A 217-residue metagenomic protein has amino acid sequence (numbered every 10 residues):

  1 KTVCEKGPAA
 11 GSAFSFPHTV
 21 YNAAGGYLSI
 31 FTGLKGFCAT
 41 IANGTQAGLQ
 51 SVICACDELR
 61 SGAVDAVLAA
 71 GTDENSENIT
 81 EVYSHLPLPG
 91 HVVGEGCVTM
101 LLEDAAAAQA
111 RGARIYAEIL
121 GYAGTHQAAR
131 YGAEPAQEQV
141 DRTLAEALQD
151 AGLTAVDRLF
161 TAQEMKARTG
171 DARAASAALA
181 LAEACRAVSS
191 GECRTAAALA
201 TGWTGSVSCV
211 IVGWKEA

Functional and structural regions predicted by a protein language model:
T2-I53, L88-V92, A162-A180: Conserved catalytic cysteine-centered active-site region of acyl-thioester-dependent Claisen-condensing enzymes
T19, A24, F31-T32, A70-D73 (+6 more regions): Fold-independent oxyanion-binding glycine-rich loops and adjacent beta-strand/coil segments at enzyme active sites
G25-S29, L49-C56, R60, V98-A106 (+5 more regions): Predominant activation on well-ordered alpha-helical scaffold segments within soluble catalytic domains
L34, G44-G48, C56-D57, V64 (+2 more regions): Short acidic/polar capping segments at secondary-structure boundaries
G62-A63, G112: Glycine-centered short loops/turns at secondary-structure junctions
A63-H85, P89, G124-P135, T161-R194 (+1 more regions): Acyl-CoA/ACP chain-elongation machinery
E81-L153, T195, W203-A217: Condensing-enzyme catalytic core mediating Claisen C-C bond formation in acyl metabolism
Q139-L159, M165-T169, V188: Conserved active-site "lid/cap" helical segment
